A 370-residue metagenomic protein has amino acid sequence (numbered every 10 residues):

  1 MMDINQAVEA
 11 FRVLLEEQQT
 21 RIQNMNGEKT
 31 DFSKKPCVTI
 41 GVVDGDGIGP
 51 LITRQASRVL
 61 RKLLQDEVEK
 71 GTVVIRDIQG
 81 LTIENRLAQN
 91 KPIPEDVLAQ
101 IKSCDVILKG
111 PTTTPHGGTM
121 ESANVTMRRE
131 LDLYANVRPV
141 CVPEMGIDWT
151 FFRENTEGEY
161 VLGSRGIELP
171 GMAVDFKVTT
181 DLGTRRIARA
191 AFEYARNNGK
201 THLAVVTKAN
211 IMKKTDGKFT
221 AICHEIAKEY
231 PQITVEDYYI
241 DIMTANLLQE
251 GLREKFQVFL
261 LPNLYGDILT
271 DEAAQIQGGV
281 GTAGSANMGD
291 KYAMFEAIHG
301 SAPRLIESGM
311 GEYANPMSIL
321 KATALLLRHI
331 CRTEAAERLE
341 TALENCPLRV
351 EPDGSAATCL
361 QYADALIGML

Functional and structural regions predicted by a protein language model:
I4-R76: N-terminal phosphate-binding or glycine-rich loops at protein starts, especially the Walker A/P-loop of NTPases
A7-V13, L248-R349: Glycine-rich phosphate/nucleotide-binding loop
L14, Q18-R21, M25, L162-G163 (+4 more regions): Glycine-rich phosphate/pyrophosphate-binding loop and the adjoining helix
K35, G41-S57, L63, L169-I242 (+1 more regions): Glycine-rich phosphate/diphosphate-binding loop of Rossmann-like nucleotide-binding domains
D46-G49, D105, F152, A191 (+4 more regions): Buried hydrophobic positions in well-ordered alpha/beta secondary-structure cores of metabolic enzymes
A56, L60, C223, I319-L327 (+1 more regions): Buried hydrophobic packing segments
E69-P94, A245-L247: N-terminal beta-loop-helix "entrance" segment that forms/cooperates in small-molecule cofactor or anionic ligand
E84-V174, L264-G266: N-terminal glycine-rich phosphate/adenylate-binding segment common to multiple enzyme folds
